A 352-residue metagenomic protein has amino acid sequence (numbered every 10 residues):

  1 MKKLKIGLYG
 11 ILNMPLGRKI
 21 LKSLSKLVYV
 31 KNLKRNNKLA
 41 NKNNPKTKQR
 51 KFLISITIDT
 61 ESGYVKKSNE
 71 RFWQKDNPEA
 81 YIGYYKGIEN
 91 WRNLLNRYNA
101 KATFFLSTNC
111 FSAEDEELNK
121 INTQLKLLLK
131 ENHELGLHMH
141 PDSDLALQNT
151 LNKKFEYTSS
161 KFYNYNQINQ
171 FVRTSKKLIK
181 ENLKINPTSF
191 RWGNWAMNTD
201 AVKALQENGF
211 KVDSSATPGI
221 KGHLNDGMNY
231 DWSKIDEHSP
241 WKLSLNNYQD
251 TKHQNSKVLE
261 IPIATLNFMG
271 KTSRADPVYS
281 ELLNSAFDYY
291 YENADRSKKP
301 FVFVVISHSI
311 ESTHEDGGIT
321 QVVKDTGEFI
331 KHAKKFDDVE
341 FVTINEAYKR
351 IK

Functional and structural regions predicted by a protein language model:
M1-K51, N69-R71: Membrane-proximal basic amphipathic "stem/tether" segments
I20-A40, W192-S297: Active-site-adjacent pocket scaffolds in enzyme catalytic domains
N36-E131, D338: Active-site beta->alpha N-cap acidic-glycine motif
D59, L95, H138, F190 (+3 more regions): Conserved, mostly hydrophobic/aromatic
E79-K86, S107-I121, S143-L147, R191-T199 (+5 more regions): Acidic-and-aromatic substrate-binding clefts and catalytic sites of carbohydrate-active enzymes
Y81-E89, L118-N122, V172-R173, W241 (+2 more regions): Well-ordered, non-membrane alpha-helical segments in soluble/globular domains
K101, F105-A196, V302-S312: Metal-dependent polysaccharide deacetylase catalytic core of the NodB/CE4 family, i.e., the active-site-bearing domain
A275-K352: C-terminal domain-boundary segment and adjacent tail
